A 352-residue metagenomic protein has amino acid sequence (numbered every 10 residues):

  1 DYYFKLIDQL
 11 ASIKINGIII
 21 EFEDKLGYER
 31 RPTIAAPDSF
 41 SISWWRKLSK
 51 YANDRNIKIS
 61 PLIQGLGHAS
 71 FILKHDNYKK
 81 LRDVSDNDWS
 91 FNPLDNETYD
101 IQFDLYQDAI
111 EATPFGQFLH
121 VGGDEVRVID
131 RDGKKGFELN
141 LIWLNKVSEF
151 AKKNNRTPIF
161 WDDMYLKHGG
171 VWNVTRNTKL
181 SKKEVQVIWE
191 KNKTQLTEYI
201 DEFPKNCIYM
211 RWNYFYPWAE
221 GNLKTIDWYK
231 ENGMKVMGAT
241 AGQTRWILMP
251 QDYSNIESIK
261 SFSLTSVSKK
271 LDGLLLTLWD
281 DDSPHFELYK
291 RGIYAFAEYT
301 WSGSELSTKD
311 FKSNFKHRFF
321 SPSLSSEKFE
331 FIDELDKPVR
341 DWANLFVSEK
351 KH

Functional and structural regions predicted by a protein language model:
D1-L139, N145-K152, I159, M237-T240 (+2 more regions): Feature activates predominantly on carbohydrate-active enzymes
D8, K47-K50, N56, Y99-Q107 (+3 more regions): Substrate-binding groove of N-acetylhexosamine-processing glycoside hydrolases
